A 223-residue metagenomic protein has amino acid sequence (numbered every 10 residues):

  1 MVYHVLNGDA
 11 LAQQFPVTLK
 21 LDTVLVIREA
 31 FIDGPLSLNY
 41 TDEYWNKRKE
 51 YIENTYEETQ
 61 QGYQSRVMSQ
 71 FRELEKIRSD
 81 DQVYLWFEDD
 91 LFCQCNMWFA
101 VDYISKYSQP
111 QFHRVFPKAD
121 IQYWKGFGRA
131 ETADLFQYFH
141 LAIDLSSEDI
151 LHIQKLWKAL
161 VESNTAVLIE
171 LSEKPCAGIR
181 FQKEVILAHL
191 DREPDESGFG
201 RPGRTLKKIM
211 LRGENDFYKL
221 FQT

Functional and structural regions predicted by a protein language model:
M1-S65: A structured, charge-rich N-terminal accessory region that forms the first stable segment of a protein and links
V2, D22, S79-Q82, P110: Short coil/turn segments at beta-strand junctions that form active-site/ligand-binding loops
D9, R78, Y123: Cell-envelope and extracellular/periplasmic
Y56-A100: Long, hydrophobic/aromatic-enriched structural stretches that serve as scaffold segments
D81-F87, R204, F221-T223: Glycine- and acidic
D81-K158: Internal, hydrophobic cores of structured domains that mediate oligomerization or house catalytic pockets within large
R129-L211: A conserved mid-domain beta-alpha-beta active-site/ligand-binding segment of alpha/beta enzyme cores
G213-T223: Short acidic, hydrophobic short linear motifs in intrinsically disordered regions
